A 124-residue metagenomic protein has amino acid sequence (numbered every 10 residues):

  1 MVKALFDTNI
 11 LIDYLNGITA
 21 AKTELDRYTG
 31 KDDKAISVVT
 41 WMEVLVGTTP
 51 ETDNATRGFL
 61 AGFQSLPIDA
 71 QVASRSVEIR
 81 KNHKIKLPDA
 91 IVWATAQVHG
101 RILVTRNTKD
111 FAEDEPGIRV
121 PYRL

Functional and structural regions predicted by a protein language model:
V2-A4, T19-L87, I91-I102, A112-L124: PIN-domain endoribonuclease scaffold, especially VapC-family toxins
A4-D13: Asp-based phosphoryl-transfer active-site loop
R106: Conserved acidic donor-binding loop of glycosyltransferase catalytic domains
K109: Conserved Rossmann-like nucleotide-cofactor binding loop
